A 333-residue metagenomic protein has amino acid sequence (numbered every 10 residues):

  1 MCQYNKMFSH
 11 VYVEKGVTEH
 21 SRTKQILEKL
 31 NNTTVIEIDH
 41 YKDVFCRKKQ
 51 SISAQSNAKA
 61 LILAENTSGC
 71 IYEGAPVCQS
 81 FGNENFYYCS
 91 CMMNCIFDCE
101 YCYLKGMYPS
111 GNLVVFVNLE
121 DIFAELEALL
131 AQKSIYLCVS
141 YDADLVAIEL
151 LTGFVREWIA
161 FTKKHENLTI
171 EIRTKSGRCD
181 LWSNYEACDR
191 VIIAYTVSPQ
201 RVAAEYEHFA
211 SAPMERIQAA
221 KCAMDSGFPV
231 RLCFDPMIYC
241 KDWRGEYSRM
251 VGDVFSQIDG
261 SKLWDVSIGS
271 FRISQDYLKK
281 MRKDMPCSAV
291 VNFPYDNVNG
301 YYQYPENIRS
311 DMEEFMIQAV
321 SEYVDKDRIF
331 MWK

Functional and structural regions predicted by a protein language model:
M1-K24, F255-K333: Auxiliary Fe-S-binding modules of radical SAM enzymes
M1-N85: Flexible, acidic/Gly-rich N-terminal and inter-domain linker regions that tether and position cofactor-handling modules
I62-N85, E100-A194: Conserved Radical SAM active-site core
C89-C99: Cysteine-centered iron-sulfur cluster-binding motifs in ferredoxin-type domains/subunits of redox enzymes
E125-A131, L181-S183, P213-S226, M316: Structured alpha-helical segments in the cores of large, soluble enzyme domains
A143-V146, G177-D180, V191-S211, P236-C240 (+2 more regions): Conserved radical SAM core fold
T152, I193-T196, W243-D259, M285-N292: Short, electropositive alpha-helical surface patch
R216-D276, V324, F330-M331: Conserved C-terminal portion of the radical SAM core fold that forms the substrate/S-adenosylmethionine-binding
